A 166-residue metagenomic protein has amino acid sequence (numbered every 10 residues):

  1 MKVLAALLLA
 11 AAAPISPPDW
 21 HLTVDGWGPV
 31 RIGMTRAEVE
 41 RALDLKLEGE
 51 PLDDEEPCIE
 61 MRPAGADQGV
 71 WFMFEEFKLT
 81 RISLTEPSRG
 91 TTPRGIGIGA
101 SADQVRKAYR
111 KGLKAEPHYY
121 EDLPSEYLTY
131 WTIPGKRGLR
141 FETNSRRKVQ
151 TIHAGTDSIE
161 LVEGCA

Functional and structural regions predicted by a protein language model:
V3-A12: Sec-dependent N-terminal signal peptides
V3-L4, P17, W27: N-terminal functional modules and adjacent low-complexity/disordered segments of proteins
A12-H21: Cleaved targeting-peptide boundary
P17, I32-K78, G97-E163: A cross-family detector of function-defining hotspots
L22, E86-T91, D122-W131: Surface-exposed aromatic
T23-V30, R89-I96: Second-shell loop/turn segments in exported
R81-S83: Soluble periplasmic/extracytoplasmic beta-strand elements of cell-envelope proteins
